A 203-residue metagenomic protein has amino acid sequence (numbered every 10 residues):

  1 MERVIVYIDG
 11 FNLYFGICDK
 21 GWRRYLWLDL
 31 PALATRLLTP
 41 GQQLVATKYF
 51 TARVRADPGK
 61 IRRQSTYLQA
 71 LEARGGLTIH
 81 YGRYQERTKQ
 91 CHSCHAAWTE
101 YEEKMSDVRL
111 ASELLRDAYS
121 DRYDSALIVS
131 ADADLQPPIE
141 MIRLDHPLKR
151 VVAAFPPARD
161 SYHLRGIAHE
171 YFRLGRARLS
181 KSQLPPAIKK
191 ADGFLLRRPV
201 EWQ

Functional and structural regions predicted by a protein language model:
M1-Y101, K149-R150: Domain-level signal for Mg2+-assisted phosphodiester chemistry and nucleotide/NA-binding surfaces in nucleic-acid
T78-Q203: Nuclease catalytic cores that cleave nucleic-acid phosphodiester bonds, predominantly acidic two-metal-ion
